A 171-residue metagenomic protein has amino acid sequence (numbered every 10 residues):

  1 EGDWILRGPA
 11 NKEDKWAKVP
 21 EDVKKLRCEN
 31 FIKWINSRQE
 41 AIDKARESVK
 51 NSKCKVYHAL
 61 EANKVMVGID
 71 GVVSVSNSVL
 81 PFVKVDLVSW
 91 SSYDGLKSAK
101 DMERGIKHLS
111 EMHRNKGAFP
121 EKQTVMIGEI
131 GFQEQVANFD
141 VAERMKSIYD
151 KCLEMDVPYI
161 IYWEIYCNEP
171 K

Functional and structural regions predicted by a protein language model:
E1-G2, I160: Generic structural signal marking isolated hydrophobic packing positions within regular secondary structure
G2-R27, V49-C54: Substrate-binding cleft and catalytic face of glycoside hydrolase catalytic domains, especially the flexible beta-alpha
D3-I5, S52-M66, S76-V79, V88 (+2 more regions): Buried hydrophobic core signal strongest for RNase H-like alpha/beta domains in large, well-folded nucleic-acid enzymes
P20-A45, D70-S78, A99-H113, D140-K151: Well-ordered, non-membrane alpha-helical segments in soluble/globular domains
K25-V73, W90, P120-Q133, Y159-I165: Aromatic-lined carbohydrate-recognition surfaces of secreted/lumenal glycan-active proteins
D70-N138: Glycoside hydrolase catalytic-domain groove-lining segments
S92-K97, E121-K171: Substrate-binding cleft of secreted/luminal carbohydrate-active enzymes
